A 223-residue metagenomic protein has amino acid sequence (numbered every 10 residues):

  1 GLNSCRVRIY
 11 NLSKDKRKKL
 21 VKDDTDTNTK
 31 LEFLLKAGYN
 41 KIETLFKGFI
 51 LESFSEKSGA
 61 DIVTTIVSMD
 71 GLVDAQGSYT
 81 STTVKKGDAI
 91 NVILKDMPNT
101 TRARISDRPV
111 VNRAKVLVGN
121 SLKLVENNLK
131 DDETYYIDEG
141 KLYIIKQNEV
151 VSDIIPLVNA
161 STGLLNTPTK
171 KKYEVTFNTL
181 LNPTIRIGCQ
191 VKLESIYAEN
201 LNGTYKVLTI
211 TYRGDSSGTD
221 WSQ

Functional and structural regions predicted by a protein language model:
G1-K22, I144-Q223: An acidic/polar, Gly/Ser/Thr-rich interaction patch typically located in mid-to-C-terminal regions of proteins
G1-T64, G218: Assembly/oligomerization scaffold segments
S4-N11, D24, S68, Y79-R102 (+2 more regions): Amphipathic, non-transmembrane alpha-helical segments in extracytoplasmic/periplasmic proteins
V7-I9, F33-L35, I50, I66 (+4 more regions): Hydrophobic beta-strand residues in large extracellular and virion-surface proteins
L12, I62-S78, D220-Q223: Short solvent-exposed strand/turn elements
K41-E43, G59, I137, R186 (+1 more regions): A cross-taxa feature marking solvent-exposed loop/turn segments within ectodomains of secreted and single-pass membrane
T44-F49, S78-T82, I154-V158: Short amphipathic beta-strand/extended segments with alternating polar/hydrophobic composition
E52-V73, T101-T167: Short beta-strand-centered interaction patches in the first periplasmic/extracellular domains of large envelope
